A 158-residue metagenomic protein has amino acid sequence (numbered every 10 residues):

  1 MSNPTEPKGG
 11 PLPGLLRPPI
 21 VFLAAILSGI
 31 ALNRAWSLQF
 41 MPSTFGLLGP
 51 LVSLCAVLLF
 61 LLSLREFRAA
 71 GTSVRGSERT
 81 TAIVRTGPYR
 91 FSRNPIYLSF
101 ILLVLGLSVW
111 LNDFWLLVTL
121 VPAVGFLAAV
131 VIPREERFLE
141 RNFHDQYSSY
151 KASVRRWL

Functional and structural regions predicted by a protein language model:
M1-T86, L98-L158: Membrane-anchoring alpha-helices and their flanking helix-loop junctions
Y89: Solvent-exposed interhelical
N94: Extended, alpha-helix-rich binding/interface surfaces that flank or overlap catalytic cores and mediate recognition
